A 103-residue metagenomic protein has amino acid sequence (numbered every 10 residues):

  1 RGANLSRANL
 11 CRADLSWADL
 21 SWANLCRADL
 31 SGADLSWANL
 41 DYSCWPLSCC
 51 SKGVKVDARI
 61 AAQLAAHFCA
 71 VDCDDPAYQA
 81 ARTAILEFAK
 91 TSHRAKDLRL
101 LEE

Functional and structural regions predicted by a protein language model:
R1-G2, C11, W17, W22 (+2 more regions): Intrinsic low-complexity/IDR segments
